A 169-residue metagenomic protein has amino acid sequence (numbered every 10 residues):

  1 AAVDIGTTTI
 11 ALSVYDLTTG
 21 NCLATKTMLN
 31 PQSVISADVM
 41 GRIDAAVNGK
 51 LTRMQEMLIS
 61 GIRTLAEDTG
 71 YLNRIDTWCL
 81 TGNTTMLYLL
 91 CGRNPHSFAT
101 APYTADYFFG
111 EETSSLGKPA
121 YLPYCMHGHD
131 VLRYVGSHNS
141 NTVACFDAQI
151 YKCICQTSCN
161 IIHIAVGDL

Functional and structural regions predicted by a protein language model:
A1-L89, P95-A99: N-terminal glycine/serine-rich phosphate-binding loop of ATP-dependent small-molecule kinases, especially carbohydrate
A2-D4, T77-C79, C153-C155, I161-V166: Short glycine-aspartate micro-motif
T8-L12, H163, G167-L169: Extended, hydrophobic alpha-helical segments in both membrane/secreted and soluble proteins
D38, L72, L89-C145: Glycine-rich phosphate-binding loop and adjoining helix at the ATP-binding site of ATP-dependent phosphoryl-transfer
N48-Q55, L132-G136, I164: Hydrophobic alpha-helical scaffolding
I62-L65, A148, D168: Phosphate/diphosphate-binding loops
C145-Y151, C155: A short acidic-Thr-Gly-centered motif at the start of a beta-strand
